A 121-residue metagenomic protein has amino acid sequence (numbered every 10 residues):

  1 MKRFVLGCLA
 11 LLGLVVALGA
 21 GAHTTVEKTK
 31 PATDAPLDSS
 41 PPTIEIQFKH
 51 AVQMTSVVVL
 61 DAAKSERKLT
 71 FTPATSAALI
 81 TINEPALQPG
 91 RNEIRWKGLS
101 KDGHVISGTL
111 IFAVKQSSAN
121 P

Functional and structural regions predicted by a protein language model:
M1-C8: Bacterial N-terminal signal peptides that target proteins for export
L11-L12: Repetitive helical segments and hydrophobic/amphipathic motifs
A17-G19: N-terminal signal peptide c-region/cleavage motif recognized by signal peptidases
G21-S40: N-terminal edge beta-strand
V26, P36, E45-V114: Acidic, low-complexity Ser/Thr/Gly/Pro-rich repeat segments typical of extracellular/periplasmic and surface-exposed
K115-P121: Low-complexity, Pro/Ser/Thr- and charge-rich linker/hinge segments at domain boundaries
